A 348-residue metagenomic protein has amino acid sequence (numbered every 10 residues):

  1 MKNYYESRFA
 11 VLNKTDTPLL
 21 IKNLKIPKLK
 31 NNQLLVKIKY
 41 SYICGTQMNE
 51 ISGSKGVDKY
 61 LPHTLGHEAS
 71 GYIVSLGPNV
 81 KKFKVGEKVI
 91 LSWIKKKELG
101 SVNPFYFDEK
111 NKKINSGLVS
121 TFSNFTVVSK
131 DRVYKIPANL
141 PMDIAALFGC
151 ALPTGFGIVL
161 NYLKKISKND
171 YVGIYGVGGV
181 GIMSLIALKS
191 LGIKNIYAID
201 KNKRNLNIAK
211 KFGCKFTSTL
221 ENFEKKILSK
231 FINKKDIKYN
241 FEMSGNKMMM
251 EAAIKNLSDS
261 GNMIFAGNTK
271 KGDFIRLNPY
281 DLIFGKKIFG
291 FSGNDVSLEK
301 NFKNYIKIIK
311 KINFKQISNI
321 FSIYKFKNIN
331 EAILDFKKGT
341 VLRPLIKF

Functional and structural regions predicted by a protein language model:
M1-Y5, E251-I254, E299-F348: C-terminal hydrophobic helical "lid"/dimerization subdomain of Rossmann-like NAD(P)H-dependent oxidoreductases
K25-Y42, S54-E98, K135-L140: Glycine-rich beta-strand-centered segment in the early N-terminal region that forms part of a ligand/cofactor-binding
K95-Y175: NAD(P)H dinucleotide-binding glycine-rich loop of Rossmann-like/cofactor-binding domains, especially the beta1-alpha1
L140-N222: Mid-domain Rossmann-like dinucleotide-binding core that forms the NAD(H)/NADP(H) cofactor-binding site
F223-K235: Short amphipathic alpha-helix with an adjacent loop that forms part of the alpha/beta core around
K247-N313, F348: Glycine-rich phosphate-binding loop and adjacent beta-alpha segment of Rossmann(oid) nucleotide-cofactor-binding
